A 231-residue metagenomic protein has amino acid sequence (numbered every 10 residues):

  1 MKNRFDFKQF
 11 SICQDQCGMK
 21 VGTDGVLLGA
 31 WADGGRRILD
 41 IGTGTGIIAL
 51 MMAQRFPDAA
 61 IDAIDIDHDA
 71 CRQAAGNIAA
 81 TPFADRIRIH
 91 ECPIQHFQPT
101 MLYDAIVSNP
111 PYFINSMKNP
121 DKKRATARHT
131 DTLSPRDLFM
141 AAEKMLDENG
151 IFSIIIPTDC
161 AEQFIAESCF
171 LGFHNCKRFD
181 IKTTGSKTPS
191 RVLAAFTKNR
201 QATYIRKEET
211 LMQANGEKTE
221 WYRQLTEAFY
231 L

Functional and structural regions predicted by a protein language model:
M1-G34: Class I SAM-dependent transferase core
Q9, D58-A60, A84-R86, N149 (+1 more regions): A generic structural signal for alpha->beta connector loops
C13, D62, R88-H90, C176-F179: General small-molecule cofactor/ligand-binding pocket signal
C17, V21, L133-P189: Conserved Class I SAM-dependent methyltransferase catalytic core
L28, N109, L138, F196: Residue-level signal for inorganic ion chemistry
A30-M101, A105-S108, I114-N119: Conserved SAM/SAH cofactor-binding pocket of Class I
P110-D137: Mobile active-site "lid"/loop adjacent to the S-adenosyl-L-methionine
S186-L231: SAM/dcSAM-binding transferase cores
